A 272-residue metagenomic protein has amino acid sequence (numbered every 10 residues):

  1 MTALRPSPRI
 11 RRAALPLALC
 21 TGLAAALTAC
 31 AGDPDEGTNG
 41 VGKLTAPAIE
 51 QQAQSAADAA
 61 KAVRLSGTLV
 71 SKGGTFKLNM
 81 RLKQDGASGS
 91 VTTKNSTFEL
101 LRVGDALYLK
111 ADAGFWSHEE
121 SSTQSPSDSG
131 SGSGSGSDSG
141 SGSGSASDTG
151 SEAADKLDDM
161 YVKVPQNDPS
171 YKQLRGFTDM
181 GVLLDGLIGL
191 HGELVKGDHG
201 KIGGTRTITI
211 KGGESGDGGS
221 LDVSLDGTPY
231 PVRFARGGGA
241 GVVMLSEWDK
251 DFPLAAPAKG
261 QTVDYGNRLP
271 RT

Functional and structural regions predicted by a protein language model:
T2-R12, A31-T272: Subset-of-secretome marker
R9-G22: Sec-dependent N-terminal signal peptides
A26-A29: C-terminal motif of bacterial Sec signal peptides marking the signal peptidase cleavage site
